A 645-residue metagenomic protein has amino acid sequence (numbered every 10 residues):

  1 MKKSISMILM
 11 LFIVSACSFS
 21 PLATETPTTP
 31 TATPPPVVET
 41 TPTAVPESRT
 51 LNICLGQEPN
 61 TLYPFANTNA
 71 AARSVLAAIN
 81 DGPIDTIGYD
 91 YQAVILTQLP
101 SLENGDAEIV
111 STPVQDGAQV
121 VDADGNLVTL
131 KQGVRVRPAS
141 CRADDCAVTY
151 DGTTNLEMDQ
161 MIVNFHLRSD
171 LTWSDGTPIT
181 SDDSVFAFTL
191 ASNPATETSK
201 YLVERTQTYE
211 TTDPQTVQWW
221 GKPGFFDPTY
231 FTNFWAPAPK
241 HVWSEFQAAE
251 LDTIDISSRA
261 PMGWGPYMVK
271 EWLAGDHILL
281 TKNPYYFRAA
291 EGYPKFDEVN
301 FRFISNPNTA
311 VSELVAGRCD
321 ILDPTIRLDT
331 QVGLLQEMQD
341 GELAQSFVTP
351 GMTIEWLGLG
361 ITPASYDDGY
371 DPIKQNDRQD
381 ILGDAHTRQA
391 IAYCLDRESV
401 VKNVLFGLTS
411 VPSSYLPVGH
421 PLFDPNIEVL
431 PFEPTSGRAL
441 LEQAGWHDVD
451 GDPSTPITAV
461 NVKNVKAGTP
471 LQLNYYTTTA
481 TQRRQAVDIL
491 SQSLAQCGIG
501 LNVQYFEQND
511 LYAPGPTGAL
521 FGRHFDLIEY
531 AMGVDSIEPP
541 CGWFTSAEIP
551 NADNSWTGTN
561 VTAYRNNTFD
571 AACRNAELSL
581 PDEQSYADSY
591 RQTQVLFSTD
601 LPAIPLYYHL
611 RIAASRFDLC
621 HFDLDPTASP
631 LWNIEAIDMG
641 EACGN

Functional and structural regions predicted by a protein language model:
N52-T154, M262: N-terminal lobe/hinge region of extracytoplasmic solute-binding protein
L55-A77, D81-D85, I95-T97, S199 (+7 more regions): A structural "hinge/loop" feature
D90, S192-N193, E204, N233-P294 (+4 more regions): Gly/Pro-rich hinge or "lid" segments in bacterial periplasmic/extracellular proteins
E103-T112, D116, V120, V128-D151 (+7 more regions): Append "and occasionally in soluble cytosolic enzymes with long acidic Gly/Pro-rich linkers
N164-H166, T172, P178-V185, S199-A249 (+1 more regions): Surface-exposed binding/hinge segments that line and control ligand-binding clefts or catalytic entry sites
L167-R168, D183-V185, D252-S258, Y285-L334 (+2 more regions): Ligand-site clamp/hinge motif
A191, E197-S199, Q207-T212, K270-T281 (+4 more regions): Extracellular/periplasmic solute-recognition and catalytic clefts
Q207, L273-I278, K282-P284, F347-W356 (+4 more regions): Detector for C-terminal structural segments
